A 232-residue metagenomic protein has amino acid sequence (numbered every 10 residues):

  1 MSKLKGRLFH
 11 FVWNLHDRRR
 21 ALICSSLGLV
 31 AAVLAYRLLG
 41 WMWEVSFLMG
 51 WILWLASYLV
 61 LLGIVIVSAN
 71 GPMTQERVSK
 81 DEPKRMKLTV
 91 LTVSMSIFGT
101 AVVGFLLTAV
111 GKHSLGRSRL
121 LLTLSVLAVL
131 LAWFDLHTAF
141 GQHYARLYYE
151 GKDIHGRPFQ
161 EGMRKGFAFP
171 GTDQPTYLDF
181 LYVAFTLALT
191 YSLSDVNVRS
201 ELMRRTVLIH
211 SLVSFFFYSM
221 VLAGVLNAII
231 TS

Functional and structural regions predicted by a protein language model:
N14-L38: The first (N-terminal) embedded transmembrane alpha-helix
S26-L29, T89-F105, Y182-T186, V221: Hydrophobic alpha-helical transmembrane segments of multi-pass integral membrane proteins
M42-V60: Loop-to-helix transition at the N-terminal end of transmembrane alpha-helices
T74-S94: Juxtamembrane helix-capping/reentrant segments at transmembrane boundaries
M95-G116, F185-E201: Alpha-helical transmembrane segments and their membrane-interface junctions in multi-pass membrane proteins
V129-G156: Transmembrane alpha-helix/helix-exit interface in multi-pass inner-membrane proteins
Y148-E150, I154-N197: Membrane-proximal soluble regions of multi-pass membrane proteins
D179-T186, S194-S232: Pore domain of cation channels
